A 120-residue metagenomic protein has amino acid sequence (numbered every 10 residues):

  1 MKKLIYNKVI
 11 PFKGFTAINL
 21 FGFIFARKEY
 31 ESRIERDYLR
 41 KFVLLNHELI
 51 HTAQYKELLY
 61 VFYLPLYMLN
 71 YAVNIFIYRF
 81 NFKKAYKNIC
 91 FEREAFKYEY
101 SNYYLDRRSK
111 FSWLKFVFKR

Functional and structural regions predicted by a protein language model:
K2-L4, F12-F15, N19, F62-R120: Metalloprotease/metallohydrolase-associated module, dominated by Zn2+-dependent proteases
G14-A17, I24-L45: Short pre-active-site segment immediately N-terminal to the catalytic Zn-binding motif
R36-D37, K41, E57, V61 (+1 more regions): Generic, well-ordered alpha-helical segments
K41-L45, I50, K87-F91: Soluble or luminal CAZymes and related metallo-dependent hydrolases
L49-L66: Catalytic Zn2+-binding segment of zinc metalloproteases
